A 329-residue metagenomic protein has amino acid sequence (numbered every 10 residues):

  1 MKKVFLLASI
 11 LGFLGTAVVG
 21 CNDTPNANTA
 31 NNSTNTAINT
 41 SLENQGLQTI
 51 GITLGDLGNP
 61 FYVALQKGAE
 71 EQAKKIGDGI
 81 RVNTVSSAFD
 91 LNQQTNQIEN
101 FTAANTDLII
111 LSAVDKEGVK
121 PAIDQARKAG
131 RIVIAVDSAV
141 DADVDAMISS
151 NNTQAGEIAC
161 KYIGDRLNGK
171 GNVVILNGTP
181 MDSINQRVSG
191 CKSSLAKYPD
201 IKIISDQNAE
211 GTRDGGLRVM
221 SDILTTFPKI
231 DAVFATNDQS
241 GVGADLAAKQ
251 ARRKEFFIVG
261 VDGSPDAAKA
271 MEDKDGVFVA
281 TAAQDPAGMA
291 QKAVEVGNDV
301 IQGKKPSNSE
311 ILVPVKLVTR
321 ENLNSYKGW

Functional and structural regions predicted by a protein language model:
K3-L7, C21-W329: A residue-level marker of the well-folded mature domains of exported/periplasmic proteins
L11-G12: Repetitive helical segments and hydrophobic/amphipathic motifs
G15-V18: Bacterial Sec-type N-terminal signal peptides, specifically the leucine/valine-rich hydrophobic h-region
